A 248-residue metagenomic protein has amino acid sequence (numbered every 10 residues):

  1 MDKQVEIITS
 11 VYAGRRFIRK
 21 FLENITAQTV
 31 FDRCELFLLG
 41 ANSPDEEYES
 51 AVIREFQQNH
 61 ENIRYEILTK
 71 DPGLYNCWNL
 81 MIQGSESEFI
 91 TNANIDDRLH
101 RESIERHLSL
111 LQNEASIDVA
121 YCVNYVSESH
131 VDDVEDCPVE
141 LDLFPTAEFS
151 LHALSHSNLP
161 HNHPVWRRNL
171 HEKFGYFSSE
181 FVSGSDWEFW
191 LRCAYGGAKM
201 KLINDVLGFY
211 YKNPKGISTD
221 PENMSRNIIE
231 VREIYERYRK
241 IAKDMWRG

Functional and structural regions predicted by a protein language model:
G14-A27: Short, well-formed alpha-helical segments that are part of the catalytic scaffolds of diverse glycosyltransferases
T26-E66: Acidic donor-binding segment of Leloir-type glycosyltransferases
L68-S85: Glycine-rich, basic loop-to-helix element that forms the pyrophosphate-binding segment of sugar-nucleotide handling
I90: Short aromatic/hydrophobic "clamp" motif used to bind/position activated sugar donors
I104-D136: Conserved donor NDP-sugar-binding/catalytic core segment of glycosyltransferases
T146-V165: A recurrent flexible, glycine/aromatic-enriched loop bordering the glycosyltransferase active site that acts as
V182-F189: Acidic donor-binding loop at a coil-to-helix junction in glycosyltransferase catalytic cores that engages
V206-N213, T219-W246: Catalytic core of nucleotide-sugar-dependent glycosyltransferases
